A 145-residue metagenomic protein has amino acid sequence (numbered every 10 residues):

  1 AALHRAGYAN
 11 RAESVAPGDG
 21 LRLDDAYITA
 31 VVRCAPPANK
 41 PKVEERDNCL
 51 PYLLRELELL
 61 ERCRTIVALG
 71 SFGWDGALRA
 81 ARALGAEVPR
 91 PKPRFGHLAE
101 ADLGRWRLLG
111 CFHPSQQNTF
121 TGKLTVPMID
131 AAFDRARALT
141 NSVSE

Functional and structural regions predicted by a protein language model:
A1-P93, H97-S142: A polyanion-binding, active-site-adjacent surface
